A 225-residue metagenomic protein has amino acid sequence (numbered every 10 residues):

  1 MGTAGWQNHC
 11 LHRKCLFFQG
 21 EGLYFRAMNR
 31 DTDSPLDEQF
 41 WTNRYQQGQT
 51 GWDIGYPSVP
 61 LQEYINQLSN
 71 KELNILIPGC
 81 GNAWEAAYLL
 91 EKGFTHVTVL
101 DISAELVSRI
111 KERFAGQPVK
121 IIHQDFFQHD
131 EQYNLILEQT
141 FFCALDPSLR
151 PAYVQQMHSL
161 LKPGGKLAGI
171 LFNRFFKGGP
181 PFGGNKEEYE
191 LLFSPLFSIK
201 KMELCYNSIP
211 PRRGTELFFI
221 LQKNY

Functional and structural regions predicted by a protein language model:
Y24, M28-E131, L145-Y225: Class I (Rossmann-like) S-adenosyl-L-methionine-dependent methyltransferase catalytic domain, capturing the SAM-binding
N134: Conserved acidic residues
L137: A conserved beta-strand element that flanks and buttresses the S-adenosyl-L-methionine
T140-A144: Short catalytic micro-motifs in class I SAM-dependent methyltransferases
